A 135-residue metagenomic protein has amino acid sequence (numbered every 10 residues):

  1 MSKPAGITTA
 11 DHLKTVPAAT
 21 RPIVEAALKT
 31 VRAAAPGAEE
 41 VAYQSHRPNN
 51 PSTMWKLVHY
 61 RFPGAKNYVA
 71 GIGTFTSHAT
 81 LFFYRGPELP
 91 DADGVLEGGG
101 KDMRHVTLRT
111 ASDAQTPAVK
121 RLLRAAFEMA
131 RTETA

Functional and structural regions predicted by a protein language model:
M1-A135: Charge-dense, helix-prone N-terminal extensions
